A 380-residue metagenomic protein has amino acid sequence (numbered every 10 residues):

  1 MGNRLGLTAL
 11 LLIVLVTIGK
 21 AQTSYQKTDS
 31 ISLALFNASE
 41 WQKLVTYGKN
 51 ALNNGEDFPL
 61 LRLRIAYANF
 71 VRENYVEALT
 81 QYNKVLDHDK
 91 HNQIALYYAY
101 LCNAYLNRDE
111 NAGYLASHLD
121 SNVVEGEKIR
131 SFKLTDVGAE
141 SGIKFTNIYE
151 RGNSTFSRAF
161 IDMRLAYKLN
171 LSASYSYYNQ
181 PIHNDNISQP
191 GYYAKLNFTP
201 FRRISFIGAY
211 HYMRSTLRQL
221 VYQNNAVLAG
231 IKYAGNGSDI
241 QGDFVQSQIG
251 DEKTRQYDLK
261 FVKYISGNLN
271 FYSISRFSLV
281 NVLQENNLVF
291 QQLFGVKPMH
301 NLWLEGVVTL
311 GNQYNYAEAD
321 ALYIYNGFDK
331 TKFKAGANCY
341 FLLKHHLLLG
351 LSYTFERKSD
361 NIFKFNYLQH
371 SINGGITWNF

Functional and structural regions predicted by a protein language model:
M1-Q26: Bacterial Sec-dependent N-terminal signal peptides
Q22-S131: Alpha-helical protein-protein interaction scaffolds
Q22-T28, E56-R62, H91-L96, G152-N153 (+4 more regions): Generic helix N-cap/helix-start motif at coil->alpha-helix transitions
Q81, E125, Y193-N197, A226-K232: Short, charged beta->alpha transition segments
L106, M163-L169, F198-I204, Y233-G237 (+5 more regions): Outer-membrane beta-barrel strand-turn architecture
E127-F145, R164-A173, F206: Transmembrane beta-strand segments of Gram-negative outer membrane beta-barrel proteins
I143-F160, A173-H183: Surface-exposed strand-loop-strand hairpins of Gram-negative outer-membrane beta-barrel proteins
S176-G191, A209-V227, G242-L259, Y264-Y367 (+1 more regions): Outer-membrane beta-barrel translocator/channel fold
